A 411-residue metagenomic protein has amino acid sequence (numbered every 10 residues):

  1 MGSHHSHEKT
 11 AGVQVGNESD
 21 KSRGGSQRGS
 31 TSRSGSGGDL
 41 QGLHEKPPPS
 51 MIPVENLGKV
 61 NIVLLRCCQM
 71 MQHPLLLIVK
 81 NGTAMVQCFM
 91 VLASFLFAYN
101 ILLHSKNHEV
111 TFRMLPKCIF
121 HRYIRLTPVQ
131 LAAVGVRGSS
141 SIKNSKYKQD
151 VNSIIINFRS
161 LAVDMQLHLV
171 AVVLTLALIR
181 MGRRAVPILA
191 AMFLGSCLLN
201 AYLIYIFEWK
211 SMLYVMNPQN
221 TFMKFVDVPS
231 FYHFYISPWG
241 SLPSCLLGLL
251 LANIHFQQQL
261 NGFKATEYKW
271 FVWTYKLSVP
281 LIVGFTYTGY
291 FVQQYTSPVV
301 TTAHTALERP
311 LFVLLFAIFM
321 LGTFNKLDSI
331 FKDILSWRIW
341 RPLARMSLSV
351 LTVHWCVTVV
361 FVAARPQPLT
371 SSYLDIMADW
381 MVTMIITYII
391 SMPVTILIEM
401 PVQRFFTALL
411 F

Functional and structural regions predicted by a protein language model:
M1, Q41, E55-Q72, I78-F97 (+8 more regions): Kinked, hydrophobic transmembrane alpha-helices enriched for aromatic residues and small/kink-inducing positions
M1-V54: Intrinsically disordered, low-complexity cytosolic terminal tails
P49-N61, C67-L75, Y99, R113 (+5 more regions): Membrane-interface helix-loop-helix regions
P53, S237-I254, F271-M400: Alpha-helical transmembrane segments of multi-pass integral membrane proteins
P74-V86, I124, K146-V163, F207-L247 (+3 more regions): Interfacial loop-to-helix transition and helix-capping segments at the boundaries of transmembrane helices
F97-E109, G135-K148, Y205-Y214, Q258-Q259 (+3 more regions): Juxtamembrane interfacial secondary-structure elements that flank transmembrane helices in multi-pass membrane proteins
A98-S105, L176-G182, L251-L260, Y287-Y290 (+1 more regions): Structural signal for the C-terminal ends of transmembrane alpha-helices and the immediately following loop
L169-L194, A252-F271: Solvent-exposed interhelical
